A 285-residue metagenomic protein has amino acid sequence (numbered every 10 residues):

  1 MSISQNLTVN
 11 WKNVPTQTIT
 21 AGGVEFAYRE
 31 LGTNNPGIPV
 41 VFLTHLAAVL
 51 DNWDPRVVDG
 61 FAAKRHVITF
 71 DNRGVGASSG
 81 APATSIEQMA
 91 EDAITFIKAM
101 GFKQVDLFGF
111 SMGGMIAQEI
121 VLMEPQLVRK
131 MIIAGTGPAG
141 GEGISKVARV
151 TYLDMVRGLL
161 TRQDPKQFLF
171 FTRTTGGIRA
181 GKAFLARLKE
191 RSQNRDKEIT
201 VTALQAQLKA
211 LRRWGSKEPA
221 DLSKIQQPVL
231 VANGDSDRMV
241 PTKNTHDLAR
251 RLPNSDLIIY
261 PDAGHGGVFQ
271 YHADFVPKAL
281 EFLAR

Functional and structural regions predicted by a protein language model:
G22-S79: Conserved HGGG/HGGXW glycine-rich cap/lid loop of the alpha/beta-hydrolase fold
I68-F108, P277: Active-site loop/oxyanion-hole signature of alpha/beta-hydrolase fold enzymes
G109, G113, A117: Gly/Ala-rich beta-loop-alpha elbow adjacent to hydrolase catalytic centers
L122, R129-T161: Flexible "cap/lid" loop of the alpha/beta hydrolase fold
D164-S216, D221: Conserved alpha/beta-hydrolase catalytic His-Asp/Glu region
I225, V231-N233, D237: Short beta-strand/loop motif that positions the catalytic acidic residue of the alpha/beta-hydrolase fold
R238-N244: Conserved alpha/beta-hydrolase "acid-adjacent" motif
N254-R285: Catalytic active-site module of serine/aspartate enzymes centered on a nucleophile-bearing elbow/loop
